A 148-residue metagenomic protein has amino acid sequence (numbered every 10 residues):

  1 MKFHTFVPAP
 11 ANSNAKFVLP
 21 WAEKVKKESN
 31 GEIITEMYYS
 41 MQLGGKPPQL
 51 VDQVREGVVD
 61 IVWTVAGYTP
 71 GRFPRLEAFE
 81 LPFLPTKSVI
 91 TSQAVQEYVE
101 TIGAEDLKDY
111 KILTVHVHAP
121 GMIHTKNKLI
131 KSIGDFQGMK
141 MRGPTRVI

Functional and structural regions predicted by a protein language model:
K2-H4, E36, V62, R142: Short, well-ordered beta-strand segments
K2-V18, S40-G45: Extracytoplasmic "Venus flytrap"
A11-E36, T101: Short, polar/charged alpha-helical segment
L19-K26, D52-R55, D60, V65-I148: Contiguous mixed-secondary-structure segments that line small-molecule binding/active-site clefts of soluble domains
E28, E32, K46-P47, V58: Long, well-ordered hydrophobic secondary-structure segments characteristic of membrane-embedded and membrane-proximal
T35-G45, K140-G143: Short beta-strand-to-loop elements that line the ligand-binding cleft of bilobed periplasmic-binding protein-like
L43-R55: Charged, often glycine-rich, active-site loop that binds/positions anionic groups
